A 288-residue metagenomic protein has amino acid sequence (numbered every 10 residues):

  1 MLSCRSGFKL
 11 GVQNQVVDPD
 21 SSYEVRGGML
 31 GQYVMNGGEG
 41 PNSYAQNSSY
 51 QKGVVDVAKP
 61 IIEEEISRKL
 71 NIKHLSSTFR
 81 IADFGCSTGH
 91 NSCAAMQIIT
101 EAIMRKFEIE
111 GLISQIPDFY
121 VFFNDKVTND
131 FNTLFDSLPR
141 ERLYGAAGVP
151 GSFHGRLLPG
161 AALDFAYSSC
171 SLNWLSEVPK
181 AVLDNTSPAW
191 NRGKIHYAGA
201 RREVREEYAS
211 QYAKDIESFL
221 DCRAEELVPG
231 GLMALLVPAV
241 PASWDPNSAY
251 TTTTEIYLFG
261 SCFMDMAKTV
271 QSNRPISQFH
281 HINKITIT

Functional and structural regions predicted by a protein language model:
L2-A161, F165, N173-A200, L235 (+1 more regions): N-terminal charged/capping segments associated with class I S-adenosyl-L-methionine
M104-P117, F135, E206, Y257-I276: Short mixed-charge
P179, L227-V228: Assembly/interface modules of non-enzymatic eukaryotic complex subunits
K194-Y212, I276-I282: Surface-exposed cleft-lining segments at the edges of enzyme active sites
D215-C222, E226: Short, conserved SAM-binding segment of the class I
P229-T288: Substrate-binding/catalytic lobe of Class I Rossmann-like enzymes that use SAM or dcSAM, i.e., the mid-to-C-terminal
